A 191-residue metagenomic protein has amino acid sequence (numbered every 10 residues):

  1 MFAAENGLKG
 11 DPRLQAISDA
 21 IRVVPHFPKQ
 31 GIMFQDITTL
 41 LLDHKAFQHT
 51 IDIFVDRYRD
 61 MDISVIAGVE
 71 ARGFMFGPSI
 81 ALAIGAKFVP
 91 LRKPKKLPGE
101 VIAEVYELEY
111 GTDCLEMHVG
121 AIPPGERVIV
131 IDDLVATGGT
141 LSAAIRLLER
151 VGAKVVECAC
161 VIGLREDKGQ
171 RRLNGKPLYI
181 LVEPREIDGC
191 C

Functional and structural regions predicted by a protein language model:
F2-I63: Active-site-facing substrate-recognition patch
F2-R13, D19-A20, S142-C191: PRPP-dependent phosphoribosyltransferase catalytic core
G31, I66, F88, C158: Residue-level signature of catalytic and energy-coupling elements of molecular machines, predominantly ATP/GTP-dependent
D62-E70: Short glycine-rich phosphate-binding loop at a beta-alpha junction
I63-S64, E126, V156: Conserved acidic residues
M75-A86, A143-I145: Short Gly/Thr/Asp-enriched flexible loops that form oxyanion-binding sites at enzyme active sites
A86-I129, D188-C190: Short, glycine/charge-rich flexible loops or terminal/linker lids adjacent to PRPP-binding catalytic cores
D133, G138: Conserved G/P- and acidic residue-centered "switch" motifs that form tight phosphate/ATP-binding loops in soluble
